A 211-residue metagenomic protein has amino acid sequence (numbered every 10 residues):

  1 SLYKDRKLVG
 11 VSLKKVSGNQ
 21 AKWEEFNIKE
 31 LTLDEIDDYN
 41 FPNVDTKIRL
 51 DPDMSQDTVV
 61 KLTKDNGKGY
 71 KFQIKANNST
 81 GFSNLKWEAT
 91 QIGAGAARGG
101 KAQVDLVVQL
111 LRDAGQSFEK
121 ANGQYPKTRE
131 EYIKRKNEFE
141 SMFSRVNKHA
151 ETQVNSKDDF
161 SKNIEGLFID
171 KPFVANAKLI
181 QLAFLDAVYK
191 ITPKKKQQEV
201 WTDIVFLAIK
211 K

Functional and structural regions predicted by a protein language model:
S1-K211: Short, positively charged
